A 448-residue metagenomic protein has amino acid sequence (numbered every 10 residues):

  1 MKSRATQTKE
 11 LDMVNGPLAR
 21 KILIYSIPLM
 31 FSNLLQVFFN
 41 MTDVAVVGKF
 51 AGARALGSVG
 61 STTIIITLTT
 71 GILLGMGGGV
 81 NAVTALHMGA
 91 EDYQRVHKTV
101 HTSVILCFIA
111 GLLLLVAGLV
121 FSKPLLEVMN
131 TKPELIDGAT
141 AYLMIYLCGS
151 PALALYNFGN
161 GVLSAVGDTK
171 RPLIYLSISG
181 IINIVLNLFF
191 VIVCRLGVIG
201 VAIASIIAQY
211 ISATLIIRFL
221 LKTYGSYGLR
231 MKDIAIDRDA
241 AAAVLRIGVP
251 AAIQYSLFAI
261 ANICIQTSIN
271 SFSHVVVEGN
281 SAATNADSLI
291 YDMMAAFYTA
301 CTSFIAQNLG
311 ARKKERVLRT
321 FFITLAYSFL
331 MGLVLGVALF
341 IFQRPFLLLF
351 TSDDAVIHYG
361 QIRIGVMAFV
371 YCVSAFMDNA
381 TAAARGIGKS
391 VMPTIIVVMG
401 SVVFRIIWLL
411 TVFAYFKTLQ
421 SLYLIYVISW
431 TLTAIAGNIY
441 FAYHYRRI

Functional and structural regions predicted by a protein language model:
M1-S26, T84-P151, V193-V249, I305-V370 (+1 more regions): Short alpha-helical transmembrane segments in multi-pass integral membrane proteins
M13-F50, I64-G79, V83, F108-L115 (+5 more regions): N-terminal transmembrane alpha-helices
I24-D43, I145, Y156, S179 (+4 more regions): Transmembrane helical elements of multi-pass membrane transporters/channels
F38-L56, L126-P133, F189-L196, S256-L289 (+3 more regions): Helix-terminus/linker motif at the lipid-water interface of multi-pass membrane proteins
A51-I64, T140-L143, A202, H274-L289 (+2 more regions): Small-residue hotspots at the loop-to-helix junctions and early N-terminal turns of transmembrane alpha-helices
L56-V116, L153-P172, Q266, G279-Q343 (+2 more regions): Small-residue-rich hydrophobic transmembrane alpha-helices
L68, N183-N187, A213-I217, L289-D292 (+3 more regions): Hydrophobic transmembrane alpha-helices of multi-pass small-molecule transporters
G77, I145-S164, P172-N183, V201-I216 (+4 more regions): Short runs within selected transmembrane alpha-helices of multi-pass transporters and secretion channels
